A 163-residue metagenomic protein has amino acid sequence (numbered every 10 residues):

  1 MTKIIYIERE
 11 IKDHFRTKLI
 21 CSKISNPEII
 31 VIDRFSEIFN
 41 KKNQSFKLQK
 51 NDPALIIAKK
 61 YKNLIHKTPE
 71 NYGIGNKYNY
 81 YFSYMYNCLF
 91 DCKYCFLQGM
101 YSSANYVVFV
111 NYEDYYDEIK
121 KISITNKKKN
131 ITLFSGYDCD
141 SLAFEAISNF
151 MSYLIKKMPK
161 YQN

Functional and structural regions predicted by a protein language model:
M1-Y78: Flexible, acidic/Gly-rich N-terminal and inter-domain linker regions that tether and position cofactor-handling modules
Y6, I30-V31, Y81, K93 (+1 more regions): A structural signal for short, well-ordered beta-strand segments and their strand-loop junctions that often border
R9-I11, Y84-C88, Y137-C139: Short, flexible loop/turn elements at secondary-structure junctions
F46, P53, Y80-Y84, A104 (+2 more regions): Short secondary-structure transition/capping motifs
K47-L48, E70-G75, S83-C88, I124-N126: Short, charge-rich binding segments
A58-I74, L97-N163: Conserved Radical SAM active-site core
S83-M100: Local cysteine-cluster metal-coordination motifs and their immediate loop/turn environment, predominantly Fe-S cluster
